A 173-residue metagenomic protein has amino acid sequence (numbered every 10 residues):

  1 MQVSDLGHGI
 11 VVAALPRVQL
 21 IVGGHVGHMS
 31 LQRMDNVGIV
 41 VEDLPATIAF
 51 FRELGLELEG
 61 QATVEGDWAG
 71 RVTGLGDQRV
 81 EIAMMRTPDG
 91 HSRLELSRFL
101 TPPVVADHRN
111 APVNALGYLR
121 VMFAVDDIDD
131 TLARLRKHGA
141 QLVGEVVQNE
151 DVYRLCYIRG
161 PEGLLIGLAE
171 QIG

Functional and structural regions predicted by a protein language model:
V3-L6: N-terminal amphipathic/hydrophobic targeting modules at extreme N-termini, encompassing cleavable Sec/SRP-type signal
H8-V12, L20-V22: Short terminal hydrophobic/aromatic SLiMs and anchors at protein ends
H25-I48, L54-G60, G117-F123, A169-G173: N-terminal beta-strand motif that seeds the catalytic metal site of vicinal oxygen chelate
G27-S30, Q61-T63, E81-M84, S92-L94 (+3 more regions): Vicinal oxygen chelate
V40-H91, D130, K137, C156: Core segments of cupin and vicinal oxygen chelate
G66-R71, P103-R109: A short, acidic/glycine-rich surface segment
A111-A115: Non-DNA-binding regulatory cores of transcription-related proteins, predominantly C-terminal effector-binding
